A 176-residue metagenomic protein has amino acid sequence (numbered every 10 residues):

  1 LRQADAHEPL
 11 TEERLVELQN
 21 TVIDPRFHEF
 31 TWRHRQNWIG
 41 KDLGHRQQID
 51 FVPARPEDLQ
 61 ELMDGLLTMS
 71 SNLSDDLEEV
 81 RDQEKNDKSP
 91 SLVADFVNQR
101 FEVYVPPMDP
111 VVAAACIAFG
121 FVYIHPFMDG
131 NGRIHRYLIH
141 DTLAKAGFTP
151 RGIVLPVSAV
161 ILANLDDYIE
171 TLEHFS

Functional and structural regions predicted by a protein language model:
L1-S176: FIC/Doc superfamily catalytic core
